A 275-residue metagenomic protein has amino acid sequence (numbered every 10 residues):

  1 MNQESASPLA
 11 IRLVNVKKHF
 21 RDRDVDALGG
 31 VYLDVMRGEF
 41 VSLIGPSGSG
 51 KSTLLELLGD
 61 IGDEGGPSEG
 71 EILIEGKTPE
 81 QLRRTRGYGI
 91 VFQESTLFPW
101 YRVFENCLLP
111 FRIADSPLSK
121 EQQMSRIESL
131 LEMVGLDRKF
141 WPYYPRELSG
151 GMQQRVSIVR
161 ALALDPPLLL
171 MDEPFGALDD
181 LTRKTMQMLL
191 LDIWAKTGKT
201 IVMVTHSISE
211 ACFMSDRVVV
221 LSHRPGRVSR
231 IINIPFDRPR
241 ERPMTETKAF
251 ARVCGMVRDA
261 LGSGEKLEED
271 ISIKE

Functional and structural regions predicted by a protein language model:
I44-P46: The feature captures the beta-strand-to-loop junction immediately N-terminal to the Walker
G59: Helix-to-loop junction immediately C-terminal to a conserved catalytic motif
P67-T78: Conserved ABC transporter NBD signature motif
K77-F92, I113, K120-E121, P243-T247: ABC ATPase NBD coupling module
F104-A114, M124, E128, N233: Short helical segment in ABC ATPase nucleotide-binding domains corresponding to the A-loop/adjacent helical element
S119-K139, D192: Conserved ABC ATPase "signature" region
Y144-L148, M152: Conserved ABC ATPase signature
L164: Conserved signature/switch motifs of ABC ATPase nucleotide-binding domains
